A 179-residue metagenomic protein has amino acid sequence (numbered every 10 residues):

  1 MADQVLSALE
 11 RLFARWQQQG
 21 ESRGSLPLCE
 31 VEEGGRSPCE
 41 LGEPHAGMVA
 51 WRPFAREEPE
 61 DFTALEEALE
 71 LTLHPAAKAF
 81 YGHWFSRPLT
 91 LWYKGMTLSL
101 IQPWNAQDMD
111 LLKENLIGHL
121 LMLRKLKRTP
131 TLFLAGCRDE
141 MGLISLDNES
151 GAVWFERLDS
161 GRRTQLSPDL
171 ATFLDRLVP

Functional and structural regions predicted by a protein language model:
M1-M141: A surface-exposed partner-binding patch
E60, L146-D147, L166-P168: Intrinsic-disorder/low-complexity regions
T90, K94-T97, E149-G151, G161-R163 (+1 more regions): General N-terminal targeting signals
D108-K113, G118, S150, R162 (+2 more regions): Low-complexity, compositionally biased segments
T129, L146-A152: Short, solvent-exposed coil/turn segments at beta-strand boundaries
A135-E140, D147-E149, L158-S160: Short, flexible beta-strand-to-coil junctions
M141, F155-P179: A recognition module on extended beta-rich or small alphabeta surfaces enriched in W/G with H and D/E
